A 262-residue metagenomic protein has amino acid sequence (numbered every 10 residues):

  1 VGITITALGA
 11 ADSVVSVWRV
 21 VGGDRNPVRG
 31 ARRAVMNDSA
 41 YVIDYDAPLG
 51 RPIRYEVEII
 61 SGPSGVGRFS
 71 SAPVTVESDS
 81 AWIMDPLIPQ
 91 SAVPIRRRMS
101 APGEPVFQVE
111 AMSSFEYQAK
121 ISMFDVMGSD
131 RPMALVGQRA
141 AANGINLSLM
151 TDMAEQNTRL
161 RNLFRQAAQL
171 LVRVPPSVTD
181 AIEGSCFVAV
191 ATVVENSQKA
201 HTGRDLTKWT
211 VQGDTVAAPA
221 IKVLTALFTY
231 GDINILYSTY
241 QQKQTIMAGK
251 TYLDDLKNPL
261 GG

Functional and structural regions predicted by a protein language model:
V1-A11: Conserved aromatic anchor
G2-T4, I43, R54-E56, G144-S148 (+1 more regions): Beta-strand secondary-structure signal
D12, G50-R54, A142: Extracellular Ig-like/FN3 beta-sandwich strand-entry sites
S13-G50: Recognizes extended acidic, P/S/T-rich segments that occur within or adjacent to Ig-like beta-sandwich modules
G22, G62, V216-A218: Short coil/turn motifs at secondary-structure junctions
I43-G65: Beta-strand-rich modules
G65-V74: Edge beta-strands of extracellular beta-sandwich domains
P73-G262: Extracellular/virion structural assembly segments
